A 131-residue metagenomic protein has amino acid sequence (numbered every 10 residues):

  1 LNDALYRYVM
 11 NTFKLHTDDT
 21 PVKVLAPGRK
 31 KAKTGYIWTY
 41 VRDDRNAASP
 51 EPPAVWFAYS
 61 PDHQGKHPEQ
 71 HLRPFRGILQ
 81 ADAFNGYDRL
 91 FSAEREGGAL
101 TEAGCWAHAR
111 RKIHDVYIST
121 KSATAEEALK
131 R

Functional and structural regions predicted by a protein language model:
L1-R131: Catalytic center-proximal scaffold of phosphoryl-transfer enzymes
